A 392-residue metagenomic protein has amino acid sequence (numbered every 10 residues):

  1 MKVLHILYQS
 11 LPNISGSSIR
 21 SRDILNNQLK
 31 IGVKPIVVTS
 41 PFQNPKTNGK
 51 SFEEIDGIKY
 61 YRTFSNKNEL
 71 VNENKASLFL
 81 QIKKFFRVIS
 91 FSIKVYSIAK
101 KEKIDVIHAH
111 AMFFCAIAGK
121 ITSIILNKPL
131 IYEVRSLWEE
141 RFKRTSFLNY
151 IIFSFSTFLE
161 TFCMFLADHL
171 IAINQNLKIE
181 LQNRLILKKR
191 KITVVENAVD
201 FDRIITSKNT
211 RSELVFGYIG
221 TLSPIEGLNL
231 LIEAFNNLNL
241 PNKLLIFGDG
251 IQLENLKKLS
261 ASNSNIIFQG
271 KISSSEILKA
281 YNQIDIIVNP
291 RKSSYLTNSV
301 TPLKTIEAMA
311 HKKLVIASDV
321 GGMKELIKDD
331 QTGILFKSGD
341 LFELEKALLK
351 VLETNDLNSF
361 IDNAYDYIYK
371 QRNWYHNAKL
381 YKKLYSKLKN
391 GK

Functional and structural regions predicted by a protein language model:
L4, T210-F235, L245: Conserved donor-binding/catalytic core segment of Leloir-type glycosyltransferases
I24, I93-K100, I117, I121-I125 (+1 more regions): Membrane-proximal helix-turn-helix segments that form the acceptor-binding/catalytic region of lipid-linked
S90, P129-I131, E139-F162, F201 (+1 more regions): Nucleotide-sugar donor phosphate/pyrophosphate-binding loop at the beta->alpha transition of glycosyltransferases
N176, A198: Carbohydrate-associated surface elements
E254-L278: Nucleotide-activated donor-binding/catalytic signature segment of Leloir-type glycosyltransferases, i.e., the conserved
N289, E307-A310, L314-A317: Short hydrophobic beta-strand element within catalytic cores of glycosyltransferases and related nucleotide-activated
D329-D330, I334-L341, K350-N355: Conserved acidic donor-binding segment of nucleotide-sugar-dependent glycosyltransferases
D356-Q371, L380-K383: A short, well-ordered alpha-helix in the C-terminal region of glycosyltransferases
